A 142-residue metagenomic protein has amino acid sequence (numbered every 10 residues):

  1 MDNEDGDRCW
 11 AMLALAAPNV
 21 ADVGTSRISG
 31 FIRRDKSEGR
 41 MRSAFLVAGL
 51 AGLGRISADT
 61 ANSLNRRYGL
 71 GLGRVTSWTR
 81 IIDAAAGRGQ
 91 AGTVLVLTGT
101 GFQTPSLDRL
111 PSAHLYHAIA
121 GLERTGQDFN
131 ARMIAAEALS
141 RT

Functional and structural regions predicted by a protein language model:
M1-T142: Alpha-helical solenoid repeat scaffolds
